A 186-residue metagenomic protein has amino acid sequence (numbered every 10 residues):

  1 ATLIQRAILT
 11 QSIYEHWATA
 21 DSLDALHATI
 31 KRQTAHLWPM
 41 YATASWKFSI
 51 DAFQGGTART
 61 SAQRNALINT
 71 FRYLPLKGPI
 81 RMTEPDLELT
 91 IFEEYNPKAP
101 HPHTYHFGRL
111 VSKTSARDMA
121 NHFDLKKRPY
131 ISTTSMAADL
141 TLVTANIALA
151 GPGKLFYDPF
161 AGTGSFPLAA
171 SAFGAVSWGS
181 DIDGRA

Functional and structural regions predicted by a protein language model:
A1-P85: Non-catalytic nucleic-acid substrate-recognition regions in nucleic-acid-modifying enzymes
A1-R6, S12, F53-Q54, D86 (+1 more regions): Class I S-adenosyl-L-methionine-dependent methyltransferase catalytic core
